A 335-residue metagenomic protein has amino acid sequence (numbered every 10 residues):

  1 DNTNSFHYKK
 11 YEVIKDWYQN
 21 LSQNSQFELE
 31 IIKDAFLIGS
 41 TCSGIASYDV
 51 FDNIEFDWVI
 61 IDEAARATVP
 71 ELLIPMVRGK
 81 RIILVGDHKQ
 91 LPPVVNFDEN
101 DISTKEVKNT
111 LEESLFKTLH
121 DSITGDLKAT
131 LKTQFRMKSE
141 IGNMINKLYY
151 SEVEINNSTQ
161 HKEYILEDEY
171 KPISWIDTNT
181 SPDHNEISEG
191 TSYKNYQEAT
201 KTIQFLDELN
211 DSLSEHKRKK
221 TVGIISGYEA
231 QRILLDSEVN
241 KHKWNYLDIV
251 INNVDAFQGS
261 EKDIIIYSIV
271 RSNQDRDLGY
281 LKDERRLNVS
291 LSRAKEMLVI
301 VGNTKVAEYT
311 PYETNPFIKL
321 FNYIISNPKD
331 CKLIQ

Functional and structural regions predicted by a protein language model:
D1-W58: Conserved helicase NTPase catalytic core signature
S43-Q335: Conserved helicase motor core of SF1/SF2 NTP-dependent helicases
